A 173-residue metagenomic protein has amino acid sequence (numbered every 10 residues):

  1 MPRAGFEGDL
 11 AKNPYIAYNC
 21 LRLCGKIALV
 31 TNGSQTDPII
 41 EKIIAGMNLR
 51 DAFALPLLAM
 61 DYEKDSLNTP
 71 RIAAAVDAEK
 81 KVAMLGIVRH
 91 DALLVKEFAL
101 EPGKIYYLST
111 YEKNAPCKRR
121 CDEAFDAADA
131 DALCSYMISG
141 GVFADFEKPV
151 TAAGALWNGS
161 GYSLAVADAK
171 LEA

Functional and structural regions predicted by a protein language model:
M1-A173: Conserved short alpha-helical segments that host acidic/polar catalytic motifs at enzyme active sites
